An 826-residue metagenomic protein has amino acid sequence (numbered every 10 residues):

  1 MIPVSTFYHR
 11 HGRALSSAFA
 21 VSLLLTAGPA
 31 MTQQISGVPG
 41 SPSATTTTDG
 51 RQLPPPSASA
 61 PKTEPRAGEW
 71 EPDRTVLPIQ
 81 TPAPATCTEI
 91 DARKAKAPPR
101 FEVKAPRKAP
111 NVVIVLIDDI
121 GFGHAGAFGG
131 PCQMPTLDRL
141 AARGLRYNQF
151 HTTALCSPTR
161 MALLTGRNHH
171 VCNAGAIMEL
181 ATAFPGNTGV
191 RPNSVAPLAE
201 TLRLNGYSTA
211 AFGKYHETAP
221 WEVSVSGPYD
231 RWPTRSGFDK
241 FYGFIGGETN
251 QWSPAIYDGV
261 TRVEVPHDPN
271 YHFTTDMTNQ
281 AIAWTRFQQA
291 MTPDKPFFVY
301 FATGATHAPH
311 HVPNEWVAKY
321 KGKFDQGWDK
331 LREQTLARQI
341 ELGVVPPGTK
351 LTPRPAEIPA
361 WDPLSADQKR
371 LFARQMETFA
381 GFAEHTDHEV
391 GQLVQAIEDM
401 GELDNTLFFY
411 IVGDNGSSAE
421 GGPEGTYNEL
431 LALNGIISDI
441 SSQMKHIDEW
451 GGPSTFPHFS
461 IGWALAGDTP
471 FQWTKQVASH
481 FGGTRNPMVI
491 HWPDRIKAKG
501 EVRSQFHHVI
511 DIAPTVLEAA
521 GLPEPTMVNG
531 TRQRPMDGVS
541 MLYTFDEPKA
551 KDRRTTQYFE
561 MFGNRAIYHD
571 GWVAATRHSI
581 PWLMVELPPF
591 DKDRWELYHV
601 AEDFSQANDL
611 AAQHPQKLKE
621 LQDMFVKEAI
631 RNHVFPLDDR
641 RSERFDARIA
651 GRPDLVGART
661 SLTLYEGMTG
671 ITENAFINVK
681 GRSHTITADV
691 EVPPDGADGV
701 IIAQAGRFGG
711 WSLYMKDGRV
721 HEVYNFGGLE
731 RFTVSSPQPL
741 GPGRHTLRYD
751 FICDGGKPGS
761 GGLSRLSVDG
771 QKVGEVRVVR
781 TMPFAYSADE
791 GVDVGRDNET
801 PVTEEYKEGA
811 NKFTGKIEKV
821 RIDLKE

Functional and structural regions predicted by a protein language model:
M1, P39, D552, M561 (+3 more regions): Residues that act as N-cap/strand-start positions at coil-to-secondary-structure junctions
I2-A18: Bacterial N-terminal signal peptides that target proteins for export
S16-A27: Bacterial N-terminal signal peptides
A30-T32: Boundary at the C-terminal end of the N-terminal hydrophobic targeting segment
T46, I256, I567, E722 (+1 more regions): Short aromatic-centered micro-motifs
Q52-D591, W595-E596, F604-D623, L637 (+4 more regions): Formylglycine-dependent sulfatase
P636-E826: Extracellular glycan-associated modules
